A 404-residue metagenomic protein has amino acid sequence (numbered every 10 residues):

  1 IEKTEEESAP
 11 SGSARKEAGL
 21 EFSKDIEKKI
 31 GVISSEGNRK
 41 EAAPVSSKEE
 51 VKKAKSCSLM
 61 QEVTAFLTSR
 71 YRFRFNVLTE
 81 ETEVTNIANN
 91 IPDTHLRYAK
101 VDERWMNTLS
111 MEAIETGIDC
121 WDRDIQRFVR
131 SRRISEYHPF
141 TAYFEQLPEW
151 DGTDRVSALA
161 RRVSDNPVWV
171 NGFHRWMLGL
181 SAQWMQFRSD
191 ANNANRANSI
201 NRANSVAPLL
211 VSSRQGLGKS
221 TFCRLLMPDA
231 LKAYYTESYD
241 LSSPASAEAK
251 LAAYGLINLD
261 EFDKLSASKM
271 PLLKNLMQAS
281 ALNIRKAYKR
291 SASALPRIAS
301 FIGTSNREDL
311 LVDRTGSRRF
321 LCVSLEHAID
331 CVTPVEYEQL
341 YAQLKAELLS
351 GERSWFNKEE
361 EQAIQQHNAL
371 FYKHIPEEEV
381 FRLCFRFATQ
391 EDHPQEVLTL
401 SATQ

Functional and structural regions predicted by a protein language model:
I1-E7, I200, A402: Short intrinsically disordered, low-complexity coil segments enriched in acidic
E2, G216-P228, Y337-L340, V380: Charged/polar, low-hydrophobicity segments characteristic of intrinsically disordered regions and flexible loops
E2-D154, S164-N171: N-terminal nucleic-acid engagement/recognition segments and initiation subdomains in replication, restriction
A18, L180, L209, F222 (+2 more regions): Short, hydrophobic/aromatic alpha-helical segments in well-folded domains
T116, C120-H138, S189, A203-V206 (+5 more regions): Feature primarily recognizes SF3-like P-loop helicase cores of small DNA viruses
F128-A252, S401: P-loop NTPase catalytic core of nucleic-acid-dependent motor ATPases
